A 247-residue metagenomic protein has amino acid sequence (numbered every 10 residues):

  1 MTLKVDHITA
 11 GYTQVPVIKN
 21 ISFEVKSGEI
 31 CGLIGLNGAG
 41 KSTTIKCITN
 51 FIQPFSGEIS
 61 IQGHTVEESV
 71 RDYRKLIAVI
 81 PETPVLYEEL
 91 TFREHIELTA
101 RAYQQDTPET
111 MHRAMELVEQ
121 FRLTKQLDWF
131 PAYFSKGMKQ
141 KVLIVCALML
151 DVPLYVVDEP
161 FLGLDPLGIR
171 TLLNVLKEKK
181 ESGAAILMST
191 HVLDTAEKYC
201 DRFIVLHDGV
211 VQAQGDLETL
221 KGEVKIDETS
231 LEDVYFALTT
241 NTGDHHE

Functional and structural regions predicted by a protein language model:
G57-E68, D72-Y73: Conserved ABC transporter NBD signature motif
E97, R101, P108-Q126: Conserved ABC ATPase "signature" region
F130-G137: Conserved ABC ATPase signature
Y155-E159: Catalytic Walker B motif of ABC-type/P-loop ATPase nucleotide-binding domains
Q214-G215: ABC ATPase "signature
